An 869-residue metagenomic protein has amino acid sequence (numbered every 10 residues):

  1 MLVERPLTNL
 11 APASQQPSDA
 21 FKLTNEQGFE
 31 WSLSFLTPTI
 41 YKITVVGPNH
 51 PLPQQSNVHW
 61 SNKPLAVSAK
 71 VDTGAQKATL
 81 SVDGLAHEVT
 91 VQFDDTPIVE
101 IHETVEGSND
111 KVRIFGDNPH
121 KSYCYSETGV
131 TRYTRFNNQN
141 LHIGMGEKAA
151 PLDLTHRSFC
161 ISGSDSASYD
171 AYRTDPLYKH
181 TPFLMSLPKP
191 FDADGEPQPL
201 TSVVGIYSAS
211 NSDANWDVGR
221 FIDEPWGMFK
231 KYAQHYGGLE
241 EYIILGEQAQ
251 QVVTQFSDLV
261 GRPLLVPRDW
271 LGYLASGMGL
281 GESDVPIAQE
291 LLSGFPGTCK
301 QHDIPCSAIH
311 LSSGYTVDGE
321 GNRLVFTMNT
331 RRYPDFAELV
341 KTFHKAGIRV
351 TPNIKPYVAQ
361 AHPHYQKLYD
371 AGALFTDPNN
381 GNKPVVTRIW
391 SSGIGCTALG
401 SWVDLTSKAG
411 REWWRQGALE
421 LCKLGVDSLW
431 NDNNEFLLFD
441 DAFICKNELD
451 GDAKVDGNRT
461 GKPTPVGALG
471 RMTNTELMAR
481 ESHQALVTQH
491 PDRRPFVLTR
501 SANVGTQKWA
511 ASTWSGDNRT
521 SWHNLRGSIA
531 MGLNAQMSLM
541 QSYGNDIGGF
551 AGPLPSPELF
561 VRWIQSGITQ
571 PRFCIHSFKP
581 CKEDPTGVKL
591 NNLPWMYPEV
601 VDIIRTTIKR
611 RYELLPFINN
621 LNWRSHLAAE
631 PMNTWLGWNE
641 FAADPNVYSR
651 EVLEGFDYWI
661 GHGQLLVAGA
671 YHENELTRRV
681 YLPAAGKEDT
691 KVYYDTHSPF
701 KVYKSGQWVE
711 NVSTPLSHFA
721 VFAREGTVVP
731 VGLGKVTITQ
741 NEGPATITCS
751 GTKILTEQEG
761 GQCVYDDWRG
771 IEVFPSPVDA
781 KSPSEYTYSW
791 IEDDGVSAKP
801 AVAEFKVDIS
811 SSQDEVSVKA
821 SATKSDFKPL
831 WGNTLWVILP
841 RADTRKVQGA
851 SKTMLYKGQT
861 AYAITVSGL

Functional and structural regions predicted by a protein language model:
L2, L23-E26, F35, V46-H50 (+10 more regions): Catalytic and substrate-binding clefts that recognize carbohydrates or anionic sugar/phosphate headgroups
P6-S32, T39-I40: N-terminal-proximal low-complexity accessory segments that begin disordered and transition into the first
L33, I43-V45, A86, V91 (+3 more regions): Short, well-ordered beta-strand segments enriched in hydrophobic/aromatic residues
I40, E88, P182-F183, F191 (+24 more regions): Beta-sheet entry/capping signal
Q55-S68, Y694-L716, K846-V866: Solvent-exposed beta-strand/loop surfaces of large extracellular or lumenal domains
G146, A308-D602, N639-F641, P645: Aromatic- and carboxylate-enriched substrate-binding clefts and catalytic-loop regions of carbohydrate-active enzymes
R173, G279-P334: A conserved hydrophobic secondary-structure block that centers on an alpha-helix together with its immediately flanking
E481-V497, S501-W514, G527-N545, F550-E815 (+1 more regions): Catalytic core of carbohydrate-active enzymes
